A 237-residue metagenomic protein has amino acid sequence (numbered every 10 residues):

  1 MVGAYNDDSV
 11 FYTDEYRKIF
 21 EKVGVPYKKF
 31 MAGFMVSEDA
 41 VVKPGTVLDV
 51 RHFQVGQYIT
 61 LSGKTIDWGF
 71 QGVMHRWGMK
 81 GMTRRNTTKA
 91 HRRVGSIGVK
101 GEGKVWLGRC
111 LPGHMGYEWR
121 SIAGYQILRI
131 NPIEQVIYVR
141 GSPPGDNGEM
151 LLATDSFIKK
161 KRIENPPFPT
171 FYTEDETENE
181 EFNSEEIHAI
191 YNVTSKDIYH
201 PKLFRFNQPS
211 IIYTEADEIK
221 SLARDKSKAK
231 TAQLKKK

Functional and structural regions predicted by a protein language model:
M1-K237: Extended basic (Lys/Arg/His-rich) segments that typically form rRNA-contacting surfaces in ribosomal proteins
